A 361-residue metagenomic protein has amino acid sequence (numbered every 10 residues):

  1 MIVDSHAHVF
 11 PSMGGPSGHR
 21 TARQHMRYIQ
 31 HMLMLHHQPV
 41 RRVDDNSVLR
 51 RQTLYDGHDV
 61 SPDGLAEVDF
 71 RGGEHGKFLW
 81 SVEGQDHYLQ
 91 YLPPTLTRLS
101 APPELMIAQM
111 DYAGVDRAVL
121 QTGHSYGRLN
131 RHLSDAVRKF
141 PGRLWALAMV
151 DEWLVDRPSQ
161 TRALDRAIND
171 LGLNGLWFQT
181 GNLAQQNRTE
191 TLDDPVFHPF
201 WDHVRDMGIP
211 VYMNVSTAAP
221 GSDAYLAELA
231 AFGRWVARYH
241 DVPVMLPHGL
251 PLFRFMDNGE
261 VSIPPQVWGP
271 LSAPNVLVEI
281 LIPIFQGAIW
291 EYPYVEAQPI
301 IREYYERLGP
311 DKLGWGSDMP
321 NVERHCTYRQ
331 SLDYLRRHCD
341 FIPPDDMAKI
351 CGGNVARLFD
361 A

Functional and structural regions predicted by a protein language model:
M1, S5, M13-L89, P94-Y112 (+3 more regions): Mid-to-C-terminal alpha-helical segments outside catalytic/metal-binding sites
H6, M110, L133, A167 (+6 more regions): Conserved, mostly hydrophobic/aromatic
H6-S12, N214, H248: Histidine-centered divalent metal-coordination motifs
F10-S12, S125-R128, W153-V155, L183-Q185 (+4 more regions): Active-site environment of divalent metal-dependent phosphoester hydrolases
L79-W80, P94, M106-Q109, G114-R128 (+2 more regions): Short, well-structured secondary-structure segments
L89-S100, L147-P158, Q186-T191: Active-site mouth loops of central-metabolism enzymes
R98-Q109, N130, V155-A167, I263: Short, acidic/polar
P141-R143, N174-G175, N182-L183, T189-G314: Catalytic pocket-lining loop regions of alpha/beta-barrel enzymes, especially the amidohydrolase/enolase/GH5 lineages
